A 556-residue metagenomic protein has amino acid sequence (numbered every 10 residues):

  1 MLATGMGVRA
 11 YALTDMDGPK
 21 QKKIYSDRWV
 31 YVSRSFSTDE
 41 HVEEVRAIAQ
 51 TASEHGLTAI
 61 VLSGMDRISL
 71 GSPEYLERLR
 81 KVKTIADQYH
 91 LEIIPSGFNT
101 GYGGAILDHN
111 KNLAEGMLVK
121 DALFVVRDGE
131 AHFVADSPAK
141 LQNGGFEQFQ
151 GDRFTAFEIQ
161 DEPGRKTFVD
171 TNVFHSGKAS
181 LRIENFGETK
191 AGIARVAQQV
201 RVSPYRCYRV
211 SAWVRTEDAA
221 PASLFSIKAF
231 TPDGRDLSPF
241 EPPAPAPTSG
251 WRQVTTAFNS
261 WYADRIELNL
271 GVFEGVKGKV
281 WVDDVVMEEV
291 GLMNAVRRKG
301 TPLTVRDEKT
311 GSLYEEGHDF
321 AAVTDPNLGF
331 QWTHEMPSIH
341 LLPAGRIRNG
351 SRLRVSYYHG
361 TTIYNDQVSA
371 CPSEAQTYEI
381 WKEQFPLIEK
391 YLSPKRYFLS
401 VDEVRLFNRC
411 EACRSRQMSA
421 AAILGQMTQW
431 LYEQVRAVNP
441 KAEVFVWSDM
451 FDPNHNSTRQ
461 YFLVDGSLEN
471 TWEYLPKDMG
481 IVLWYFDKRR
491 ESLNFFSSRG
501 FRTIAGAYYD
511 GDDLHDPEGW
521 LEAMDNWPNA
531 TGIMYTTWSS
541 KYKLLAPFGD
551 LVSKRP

Functional and structural regions predicted by a protein language model:
M1-G5: Bacterial N-terminal signal peptides
A10-A12: Boundary at the C-terminal end of the N-terminal hydrophobic targeting segment
D27-P138, G144, R354-L475, M479: Aromatic-lined carbohydrate-binding surfaces of glycoside hydrolases
V32-S35, S448-M450, L483-D487, A507-D510 (+1 more regions): Structural motif
S33, S63, D283, E288 (+1 more regions): Conserved residues at the C-terminal ends of beta-strands
D128-S338, R348: Extracellular and organelle-lumenal recognition/adhesion modules and their flexible linkers in secreted
H455-G519: Glycoside hydrolase catalytic-domain groove-lining segments
A507-P556: Substrate-binding cleft of secreted/luminal carbohydrate-active enzymes
